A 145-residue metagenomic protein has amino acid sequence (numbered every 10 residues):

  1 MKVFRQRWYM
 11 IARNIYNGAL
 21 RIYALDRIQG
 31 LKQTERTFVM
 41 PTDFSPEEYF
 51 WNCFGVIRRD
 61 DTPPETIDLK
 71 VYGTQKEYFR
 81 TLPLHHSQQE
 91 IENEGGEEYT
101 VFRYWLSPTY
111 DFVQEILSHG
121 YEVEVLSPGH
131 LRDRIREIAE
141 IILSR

Functional and structural regions predicted by a protein language model:
M1-R59, P64-I67: Core beta-strand-centered patch of the WYL/Sm-like small regulatory domain
W51-R145: Polybasic (Lys/Arg-rich)
